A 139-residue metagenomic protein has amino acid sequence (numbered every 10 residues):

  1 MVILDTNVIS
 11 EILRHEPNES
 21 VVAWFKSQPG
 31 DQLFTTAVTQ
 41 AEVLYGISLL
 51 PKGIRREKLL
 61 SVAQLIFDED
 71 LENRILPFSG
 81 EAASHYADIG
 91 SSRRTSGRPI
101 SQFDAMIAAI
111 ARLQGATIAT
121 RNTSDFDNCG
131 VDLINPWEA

Functional and structural regions predicted by a protein language model:
M1, M106-A139: Acidic, PIN/NYN-like endoribonuclease modules and their adjacent C-terminal/linker elements
M1-T36, S48-L65, A139: Short, well-structured N-terminal submotif of metal-dependent ribonuclease cores
N7, S20, L44, S84 (+2 more regions): Active-site phosphate/pyrophosphate-handling residues
I9, Q40-V43, A83, F126: A generic structural signal for short hydrophobic patches within well-formed alpha-helices
E11-I12, W24, G46, Y86-I89 (+2 more regions): Residues that scaffold the ATP/ADP-binding catalytic core of kinase and kinase-like folds
P29, L71, C129-G130: Short, structured coil segments at secondary-structure junctions
Y45-L50, E69-A119: Active-site neighborhoods of divalent-metal-dependent phosphate/nucleic-acid chemistry enzymes
